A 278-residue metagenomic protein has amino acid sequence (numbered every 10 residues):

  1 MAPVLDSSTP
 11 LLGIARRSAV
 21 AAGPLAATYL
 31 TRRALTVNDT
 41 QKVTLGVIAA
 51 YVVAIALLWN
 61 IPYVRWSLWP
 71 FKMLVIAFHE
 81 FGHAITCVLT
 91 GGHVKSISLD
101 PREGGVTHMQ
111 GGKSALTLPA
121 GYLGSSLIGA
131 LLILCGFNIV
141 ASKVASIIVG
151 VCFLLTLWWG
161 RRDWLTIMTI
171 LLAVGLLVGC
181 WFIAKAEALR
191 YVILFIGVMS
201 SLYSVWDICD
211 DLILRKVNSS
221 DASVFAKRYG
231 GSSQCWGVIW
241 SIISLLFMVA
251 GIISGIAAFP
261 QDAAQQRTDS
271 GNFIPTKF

Functional and structural regions predicted by a protein language model:
M1-R33, S270-F278: Extracellular/lumenal N-termini and interhelical loops of multi-pass eukaryotic membrane proteins
L12-G13, V20-P70: Active-site scaffold of zinc-dependent metalloenzymes
P62-S114: Small-residue-rich helix-interface/hinge motifs
W66, G111-S114, L134-V140, L157-T166 (+1 more regions): Membrane-interface helix caps and helix-loop-helix hairpins in membrane proteins
P119, G136-V149: Structural signature of hydrophobic alpha-helical transmembrane segments
L127-L132, V149-L157, L171-C180: Hydrophobic, membrane-inserted alpha-helices
G160-F278: C-terminal membrane-associated helical module and adjoining short loops/tails
